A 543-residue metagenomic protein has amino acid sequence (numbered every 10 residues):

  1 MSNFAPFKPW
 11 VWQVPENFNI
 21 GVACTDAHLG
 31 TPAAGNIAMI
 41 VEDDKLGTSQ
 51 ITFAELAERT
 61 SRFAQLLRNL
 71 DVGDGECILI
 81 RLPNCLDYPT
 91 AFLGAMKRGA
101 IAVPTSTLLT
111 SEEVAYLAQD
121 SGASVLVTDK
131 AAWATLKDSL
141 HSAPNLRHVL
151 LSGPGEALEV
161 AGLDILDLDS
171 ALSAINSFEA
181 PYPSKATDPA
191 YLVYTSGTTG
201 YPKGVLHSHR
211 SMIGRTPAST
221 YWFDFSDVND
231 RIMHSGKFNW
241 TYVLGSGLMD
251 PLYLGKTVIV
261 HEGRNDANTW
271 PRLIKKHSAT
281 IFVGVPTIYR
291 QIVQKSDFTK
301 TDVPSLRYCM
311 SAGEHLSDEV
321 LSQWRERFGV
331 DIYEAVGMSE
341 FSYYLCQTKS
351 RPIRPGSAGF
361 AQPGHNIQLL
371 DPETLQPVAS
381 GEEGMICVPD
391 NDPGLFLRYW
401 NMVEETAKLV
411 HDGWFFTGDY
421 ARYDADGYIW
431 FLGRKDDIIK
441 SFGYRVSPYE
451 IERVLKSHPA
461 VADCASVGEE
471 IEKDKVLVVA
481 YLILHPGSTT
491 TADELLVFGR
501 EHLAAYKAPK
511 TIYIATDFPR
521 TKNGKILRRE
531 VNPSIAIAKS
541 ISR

Functional and structural regions predicted by a protein language model:
G35-C85, P89-L93, T110-A115, D167-S170: Conserved AMP-binding/adenylate-forming core of the ANL superfamily
G35-I37, L163-I165, L172-Y194, Y201 (+1 more regions): Conserved pre-ATP/AMP-binding loop-to-beta segment of ANL
S49-A54, A190-P217: Conserved AMP-binding A3 loop
N69, L93, K97-S170, P486-S488: Structural core segment of the AMP-binding/adenylate-forming
L109, L126-T128, F282, D390 (+6 more regions): AMP-binding/adenylate-forming catalytic core of the ANL superfamily
I213-H234, T241-T280, K295: Conserved AMP-binding/adenylation subdomain of ANL enzymes
Y253-K256, A279-G284, V293-R354, N366: Gly/Ser/Thr-rich phosphate-binding loop
G364, Q376-K408, V446: Conserved ATP/PPi-binding loop(s) of AMP-dependent carboxylate-activating enzymes
